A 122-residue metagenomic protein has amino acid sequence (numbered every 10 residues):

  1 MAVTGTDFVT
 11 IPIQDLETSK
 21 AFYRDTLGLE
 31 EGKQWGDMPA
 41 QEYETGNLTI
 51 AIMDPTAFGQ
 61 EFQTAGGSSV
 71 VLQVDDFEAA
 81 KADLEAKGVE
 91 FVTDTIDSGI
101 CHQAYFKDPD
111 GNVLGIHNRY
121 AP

Functional and structural regions predicted by a protein language model:
M1-T18, S68-V70, Y120-P122: N-terminal beta-strand motif that seeds the catalytic metal site of vicinal oxygen chelate
A2, K81, E85-P122: Vicinal oxygen chelate
D7, D37-P39, S68, A80 (+2 more regions): Residue-level marker for the onset of beta-strands and adjacent loop->beta junctions in well-ordered domains
T10-I50: Core segments of cupin and vicinal oxygen chelate
D15-L16, D75-F77: Helix N-cap motif at beta-to-alpha junctions
I50-M53, Q63, G67, I116-A121: Membrane-topology and secretion signals of cell-surface/extracellular proteins
F58-F62: Short, charge-rich, low-complexity interaction segments located in flexible loops at or near secondary-structure
